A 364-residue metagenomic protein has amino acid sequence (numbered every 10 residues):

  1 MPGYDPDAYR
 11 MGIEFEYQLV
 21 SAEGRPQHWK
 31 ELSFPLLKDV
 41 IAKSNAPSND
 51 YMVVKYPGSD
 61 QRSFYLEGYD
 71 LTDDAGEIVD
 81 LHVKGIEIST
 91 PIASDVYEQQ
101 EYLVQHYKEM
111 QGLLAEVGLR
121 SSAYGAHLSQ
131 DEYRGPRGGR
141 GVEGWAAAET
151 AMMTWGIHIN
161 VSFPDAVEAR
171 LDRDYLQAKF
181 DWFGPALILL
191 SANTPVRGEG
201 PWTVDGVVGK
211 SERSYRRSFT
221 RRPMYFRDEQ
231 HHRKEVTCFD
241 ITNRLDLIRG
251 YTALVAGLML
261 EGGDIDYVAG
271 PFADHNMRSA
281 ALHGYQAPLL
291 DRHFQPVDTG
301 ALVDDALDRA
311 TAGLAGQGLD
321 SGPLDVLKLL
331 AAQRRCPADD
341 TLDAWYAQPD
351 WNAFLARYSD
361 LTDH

Functional and structural regions predicted by a protein language model:
M1-E101, E109-L114, T150, L171-A178 (+2 more regions): C-terminal accessory/tail domains of diverse enzymes
A22, P91-A93, L119, Y124-S129 (+3 more regions): An acidic- and aromatic-residue-enriched active-site/binding cleft used to recognize and process polar
G68-D70, G76-E77, A126, G141-W145: Intrinsically disordered Ser/Thr phosphorylation hotspots
Y102-G144: Gly/Pro-rich turn-and-neighbor structural signature
G139-V161: Acidic, His- and aromatic-enriched active-site or binding-groove loops in soluble protein domains that engage sugars
M152-G156, V167, H231: Coil-to-beta-strand transition motifs
G156-I157, Q177-F180: Hydrophobic, well-ordered secondary-structure segments
S162, F183-G184: Short glycine-rich beta-strand segments
